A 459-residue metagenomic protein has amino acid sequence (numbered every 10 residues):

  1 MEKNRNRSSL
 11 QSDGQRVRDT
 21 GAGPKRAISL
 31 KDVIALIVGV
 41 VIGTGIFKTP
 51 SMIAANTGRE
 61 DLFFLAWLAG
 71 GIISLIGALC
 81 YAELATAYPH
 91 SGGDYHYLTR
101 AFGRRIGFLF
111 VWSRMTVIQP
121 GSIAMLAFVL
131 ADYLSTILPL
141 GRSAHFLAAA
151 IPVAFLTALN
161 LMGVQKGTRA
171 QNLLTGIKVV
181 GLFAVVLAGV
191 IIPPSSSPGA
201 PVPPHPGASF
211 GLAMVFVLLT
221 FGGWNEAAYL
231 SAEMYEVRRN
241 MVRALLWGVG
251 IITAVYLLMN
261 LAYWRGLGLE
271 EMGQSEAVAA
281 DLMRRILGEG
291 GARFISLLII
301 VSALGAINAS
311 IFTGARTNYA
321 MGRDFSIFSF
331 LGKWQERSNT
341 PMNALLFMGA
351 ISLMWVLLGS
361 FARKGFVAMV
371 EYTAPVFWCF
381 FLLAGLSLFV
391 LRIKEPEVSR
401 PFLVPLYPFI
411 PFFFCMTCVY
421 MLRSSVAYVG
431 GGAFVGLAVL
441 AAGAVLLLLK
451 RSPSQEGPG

Functional and structural regions predicted by a protein language model:
M1-S51, A55-E60, S74-L79, H90-S91 (+4 more regions): Membrane-interface "cap" regions at the ends of multi-pass membrane proteins
E2-K3, R7-S12, V17, Y95-G107 (+5 more regions): Helix-loop-helix connectors at the membrane interface of multi-pass transporters/channels
D19-P24, E60, F64, G141-L147 (+2 more regions): Helix-loop-helix junctions that connect adjacent transmembrane segments in multi-pass membrane transporters
M52-A55, L75-V153, T157-L161, K166 (+2 more regions): Hydrophobic transmembrane alpha-helices that form the core helical bundles of multi-pass secondary transporters
A54-R59, V129-H145, Q165-L174, F294 (+3 more regions): Transmembrane helix-loop boundary segments of multi-pass membrane transporters
H96-Y97, G103, S135-L140, L246-I311 (+1 more regions): TM-loop-TM module centered on a large, flexible mid-protein loop between adjacent transmembrane helices in multi-pass
A170, L331-S338, F381-G430: C-terminal membrane-solvent junction of multi-pass transporters and transport-like membrane proteins
Y372-F377, F389, L406-G459: A generic transmembrane alpha-helix motif of multi-pass inner-membrane proteins
